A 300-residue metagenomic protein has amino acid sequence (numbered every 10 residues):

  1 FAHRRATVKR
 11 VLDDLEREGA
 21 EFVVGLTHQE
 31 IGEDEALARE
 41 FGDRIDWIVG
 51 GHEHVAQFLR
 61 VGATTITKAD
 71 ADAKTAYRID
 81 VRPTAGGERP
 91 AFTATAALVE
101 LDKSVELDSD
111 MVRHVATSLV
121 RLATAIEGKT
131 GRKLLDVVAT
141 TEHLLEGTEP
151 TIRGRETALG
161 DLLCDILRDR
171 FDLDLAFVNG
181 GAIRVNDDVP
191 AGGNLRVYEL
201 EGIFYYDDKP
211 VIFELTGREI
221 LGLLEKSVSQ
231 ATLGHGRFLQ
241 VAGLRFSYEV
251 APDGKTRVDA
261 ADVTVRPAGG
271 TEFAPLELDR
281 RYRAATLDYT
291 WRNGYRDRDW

Functional and structural regions predicted by a protein language model:
F1, T148-R155, D208-V211: Second-shell loop/turn segments in exported
F1-E106, G154-I166, A176, S229-A231: Acidic, metal/ion-coordinating pockets
H3-R10, F22, G32, D110 (+10 more regions): Generic recognition of stable, solvent-exposed alpha-helical segments in well-folded globular domains
K9, V49, R82, L107-V112 (+5 more regions): Residue-level recognition of well-ordered secondary-structure positions
G19-F22, A38-F41, G51-H54, G147-P150 (+3 more regions): N-terminal start-of-chain detector that recognizes signal peptides and the immediate post-cleavage beginning
A63, L144-T151, F204-D207: Flexible glycine/proline-enriched surface loops and loop-helix/loop-strand junctions
P83-G192, D253-K255, R292-G294: A short C-terminal boundary segment appended to hydrolase-like catalytic domains
A91, D161-W300: Feature captures C-terminal
